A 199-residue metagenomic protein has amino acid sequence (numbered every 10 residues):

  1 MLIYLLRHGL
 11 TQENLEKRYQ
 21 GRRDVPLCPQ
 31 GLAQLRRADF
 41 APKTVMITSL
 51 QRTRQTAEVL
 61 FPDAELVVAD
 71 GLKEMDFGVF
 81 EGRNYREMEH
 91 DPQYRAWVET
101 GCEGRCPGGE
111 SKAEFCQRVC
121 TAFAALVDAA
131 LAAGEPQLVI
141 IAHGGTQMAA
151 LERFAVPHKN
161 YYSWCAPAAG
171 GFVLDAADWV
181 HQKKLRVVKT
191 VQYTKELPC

Functional and structural regions predicted by a protein language model:
L2-A64: Active-site-proximal alpha-helix that buttresses catalytic centers in soluble enzyme cores
I3-Y4, K43, G134-G144: Generic beta-sheet signal
T11, T146-Q147: Short active-site segment of divalent metal-dependent hydrolases/proteases that encodes the spacing between
R36-D39, C116, C120-L131: Generic structural signal for well-ordered alpha-helical scaffold segments
F40-G71, E152, D175-C199: Conserved histidine-centered catalytic loops in small-molecule metabolism enzymes
I47-T48, Q117, I141-A142: Short beta-strand scaffold positions
L60-R118: Phosphate-handling substructures
P157-L185: Domain-level recognition of soluble alpha/beta enzyme cores, biased toward histidine phosphatases/phosphomutases
